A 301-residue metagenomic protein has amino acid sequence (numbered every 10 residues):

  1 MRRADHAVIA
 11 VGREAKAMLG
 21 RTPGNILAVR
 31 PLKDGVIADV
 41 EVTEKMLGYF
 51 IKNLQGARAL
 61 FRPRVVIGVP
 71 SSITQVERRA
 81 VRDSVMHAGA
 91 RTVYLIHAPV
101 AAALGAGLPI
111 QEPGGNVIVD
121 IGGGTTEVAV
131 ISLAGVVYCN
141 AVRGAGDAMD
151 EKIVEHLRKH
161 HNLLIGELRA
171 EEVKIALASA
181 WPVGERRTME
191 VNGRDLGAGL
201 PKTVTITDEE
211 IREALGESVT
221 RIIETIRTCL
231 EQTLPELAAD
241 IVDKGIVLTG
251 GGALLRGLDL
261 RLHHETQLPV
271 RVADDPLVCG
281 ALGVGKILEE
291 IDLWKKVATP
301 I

Functional and structural regions predicted by a protein language model:
M1-I121, A129-V247, A253-I301: Nucleotide/phosphate-binding catalytic cleft detector across ATP-hydrolyzing and phosphate-transferring enzymes
T126: Acidic, divalent-metal-coordinating active-site segment for phosphoryl/phosphodiester hydrolysis, typified by short
